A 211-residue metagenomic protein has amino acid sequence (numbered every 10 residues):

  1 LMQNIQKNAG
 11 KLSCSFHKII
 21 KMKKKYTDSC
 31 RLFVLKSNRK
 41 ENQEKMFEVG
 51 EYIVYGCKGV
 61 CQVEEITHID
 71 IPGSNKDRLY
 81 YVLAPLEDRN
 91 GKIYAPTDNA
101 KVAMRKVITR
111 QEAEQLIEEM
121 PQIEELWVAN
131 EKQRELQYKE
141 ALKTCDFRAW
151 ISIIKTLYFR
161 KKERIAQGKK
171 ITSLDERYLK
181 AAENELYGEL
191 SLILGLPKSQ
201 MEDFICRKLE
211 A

Functional and structural regions predicted by a protein language model:
G50-E51: Loop/turn positions that initiate beta-strands
G59-I69: Short beta-strand-centered aromatic/proline hotspots
I69-Y80: Short, solvent-exposed secondary-structure boundary/capping segments
V82, D88-T97: A short macromolecule-binding patch
T97-A211: Charge/polar-rich, low-complexity and marginally structured segments
